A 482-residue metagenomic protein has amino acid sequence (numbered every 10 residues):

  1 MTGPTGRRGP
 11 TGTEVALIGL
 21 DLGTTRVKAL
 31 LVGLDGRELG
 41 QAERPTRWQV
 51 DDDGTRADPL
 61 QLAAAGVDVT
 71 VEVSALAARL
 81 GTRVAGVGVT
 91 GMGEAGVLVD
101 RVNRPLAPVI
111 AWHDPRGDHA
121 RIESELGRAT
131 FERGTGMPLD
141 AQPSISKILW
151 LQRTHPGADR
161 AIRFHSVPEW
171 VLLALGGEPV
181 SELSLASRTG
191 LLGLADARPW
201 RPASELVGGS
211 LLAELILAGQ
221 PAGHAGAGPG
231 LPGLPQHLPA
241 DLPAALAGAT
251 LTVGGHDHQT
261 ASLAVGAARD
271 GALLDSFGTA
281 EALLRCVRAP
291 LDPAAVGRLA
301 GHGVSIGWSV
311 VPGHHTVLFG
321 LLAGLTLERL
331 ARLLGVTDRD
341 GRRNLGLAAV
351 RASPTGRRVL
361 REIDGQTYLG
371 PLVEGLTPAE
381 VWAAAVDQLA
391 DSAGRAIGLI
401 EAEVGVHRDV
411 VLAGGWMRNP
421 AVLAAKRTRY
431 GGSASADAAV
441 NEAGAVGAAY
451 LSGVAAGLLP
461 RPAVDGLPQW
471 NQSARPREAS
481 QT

Functional and structural regions predicted by a protein language model:
M1-P108, R133, R160-A161, G209 (+5 more regions): N-terminal glycine/serine-rich phosphate-binding loop of ATP-dependent small-molecule kinases, especially carbohydrate
I18-G19, E125-G136, L149-S166, L172-E178 (+4 more regions): Active-site core segments that coordinate phosphate-bearing ligands/cofactors across diverse enzyme families
G23-R26, R83, T90-G93, S144 (+3 more regions): Short, basic and Ser/Thr-rich N-terminal targeting/leader segments
T46-D53, T130-F131, S181-S187, L376-A379: Gly-rich Lys/Arg/Thr-decorated short loops/hinges at beta-loop-alpha junctions or inter-strand turns that position
A78-W112, P138-Q142, P168, L172-G193 (+2 more regions): Short beta-strand-loop/turn "lid" adjacent to the catalytic site in phosphate-handling enzymes
I110-A129: Short alpha-helix plus adjacent loop in nuclease-associated cores
G223-L242: Conserved catalytic cysteine-centered active-site region of acyl-thioester-dependent Claisen-condensing enzymes
